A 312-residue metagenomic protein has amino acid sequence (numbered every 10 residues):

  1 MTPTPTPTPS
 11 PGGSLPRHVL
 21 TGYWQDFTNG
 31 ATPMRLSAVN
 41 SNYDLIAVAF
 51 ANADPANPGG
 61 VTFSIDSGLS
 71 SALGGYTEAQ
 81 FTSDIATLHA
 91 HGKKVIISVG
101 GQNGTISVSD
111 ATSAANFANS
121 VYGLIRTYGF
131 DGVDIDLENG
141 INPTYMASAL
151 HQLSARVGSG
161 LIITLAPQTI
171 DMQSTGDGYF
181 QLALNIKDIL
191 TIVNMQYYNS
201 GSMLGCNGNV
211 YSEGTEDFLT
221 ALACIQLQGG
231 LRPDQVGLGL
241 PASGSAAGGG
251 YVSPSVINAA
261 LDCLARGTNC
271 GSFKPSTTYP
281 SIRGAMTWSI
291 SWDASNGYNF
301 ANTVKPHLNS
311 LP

Functional and structural regions predicted by a protein language model:
T2-S10: Ser/Thr-rich, Proline-interspersed low-complexity disordered segments
G12-Q226, G230-G237, A242-A259, P275-I282 (+1 more regions): Chitinase-like catalytic core of GlcNAc-active glycosidases
S289: Residues that scaffold, gate, or flank divalent-cation-dependent active/transport sites
P306-P312: C-terminal accessory extensions appended to soluble enzyme cores
